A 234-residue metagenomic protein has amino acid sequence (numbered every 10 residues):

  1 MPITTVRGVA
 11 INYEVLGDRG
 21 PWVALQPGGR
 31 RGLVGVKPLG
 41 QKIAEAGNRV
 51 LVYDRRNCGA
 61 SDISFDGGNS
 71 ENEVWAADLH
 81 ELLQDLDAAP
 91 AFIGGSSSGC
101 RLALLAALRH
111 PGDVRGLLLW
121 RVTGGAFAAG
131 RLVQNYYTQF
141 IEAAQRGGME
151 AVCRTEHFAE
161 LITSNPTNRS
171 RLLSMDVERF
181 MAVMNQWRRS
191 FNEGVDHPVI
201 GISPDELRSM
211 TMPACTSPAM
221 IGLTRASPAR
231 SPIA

Functional and structural regions predicted by a protein language model:
R7-D62: Conserved HGGG/HGGXW glycine-rich cap/lid loop of the alpha/beta-hydrolase fold
L25-G29, S97, A219: Glycine-rich His-Gly loop
L51-F92: Active-site loop/oxyanion-hole signature of alpha/beta-hydrolase fold enzymes
G95, G99, A103: Gly/Ala-rich beta-loop-alpha elbow adjacent to hydrolase catalytic centers
L104, L108-R109, D113-Q145: Flexible "cap/lid" loop of the alpha/beta hydrolase fold
N168-D205: Hydrophobic, aromatic-rich cap/lid helix
M210, T216-P218: Short beta-strand/loop motif that positions the catalytic acidic residue of the alpha/beta-hydrolase fold
G222-P228: Conserved alpha/beta-hydrolase "acid-adjacent" motif
